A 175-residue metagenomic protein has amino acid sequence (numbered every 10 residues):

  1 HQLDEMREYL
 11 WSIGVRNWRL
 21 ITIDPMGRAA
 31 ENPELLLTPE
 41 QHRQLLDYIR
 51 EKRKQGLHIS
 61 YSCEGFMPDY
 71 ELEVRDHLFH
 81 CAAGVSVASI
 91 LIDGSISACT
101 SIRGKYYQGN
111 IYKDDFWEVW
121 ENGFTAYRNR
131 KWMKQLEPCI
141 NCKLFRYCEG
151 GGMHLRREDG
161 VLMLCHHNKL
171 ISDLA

Functional and structural regions predicted by a protein language model:
H1-S97, S101-I111: Radical SAM enzyme [4Fe-4S]-AdoMet core and its adjacent flexible, acidic and glycine-rich loops/tails across
S101-A175: Flexible mid-to-C-terminal extensions adjoining Fe-S/redox cofactors in radical SAM and related proteins
